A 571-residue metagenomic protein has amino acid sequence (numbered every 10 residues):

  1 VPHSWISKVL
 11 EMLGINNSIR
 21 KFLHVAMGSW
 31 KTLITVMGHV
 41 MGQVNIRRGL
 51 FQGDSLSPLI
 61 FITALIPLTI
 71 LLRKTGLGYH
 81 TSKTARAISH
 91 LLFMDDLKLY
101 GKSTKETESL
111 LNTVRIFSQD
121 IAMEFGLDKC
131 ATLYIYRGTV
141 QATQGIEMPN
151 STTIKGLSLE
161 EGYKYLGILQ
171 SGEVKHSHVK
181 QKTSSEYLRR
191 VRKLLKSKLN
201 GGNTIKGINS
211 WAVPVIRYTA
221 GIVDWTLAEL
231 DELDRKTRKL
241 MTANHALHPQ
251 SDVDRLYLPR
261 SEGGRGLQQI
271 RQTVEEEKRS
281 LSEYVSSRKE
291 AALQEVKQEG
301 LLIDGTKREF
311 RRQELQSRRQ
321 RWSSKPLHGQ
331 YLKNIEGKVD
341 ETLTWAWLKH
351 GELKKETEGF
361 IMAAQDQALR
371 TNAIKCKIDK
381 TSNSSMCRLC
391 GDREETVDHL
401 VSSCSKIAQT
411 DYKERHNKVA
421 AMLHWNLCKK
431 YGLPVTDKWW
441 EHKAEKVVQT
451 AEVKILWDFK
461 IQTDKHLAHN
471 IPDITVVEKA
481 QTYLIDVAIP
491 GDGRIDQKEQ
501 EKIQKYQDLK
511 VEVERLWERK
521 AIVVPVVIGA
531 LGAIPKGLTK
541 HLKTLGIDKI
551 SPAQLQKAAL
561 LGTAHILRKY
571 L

Functional and structural regions predicted by a protein language model:
V1, L23, R48-G53, S57 (+7 more regions): Catalytic palm active-site di-aspartate
V1-P67, E356, F360, A364-Q365 (+4 more regions): Conserved pre-catalytic core of RNA-dependent polymerases
V25, G38, F125-E161: Short, conserved micro-motifs composed of acidic
F61-M94, K98, T107, V476: Active-site palm subdomain of RNA-directed nucleic acid polymerases
S151-L227, R279-E295: Basic, alpha-helical interaction scaffolds
N209, L233, T237, H245-K375 (+1 more regions): Extended C-terminal regions of large enzymes
K377-D379, K430-V487, Q500: Active-site metal-binding core of divalent-cation-utilizing nuclease and nuclease-like domains
A521-L571: Domain-level recognition of nuclease-like catalytic cores that cleave nucleotide substrates
